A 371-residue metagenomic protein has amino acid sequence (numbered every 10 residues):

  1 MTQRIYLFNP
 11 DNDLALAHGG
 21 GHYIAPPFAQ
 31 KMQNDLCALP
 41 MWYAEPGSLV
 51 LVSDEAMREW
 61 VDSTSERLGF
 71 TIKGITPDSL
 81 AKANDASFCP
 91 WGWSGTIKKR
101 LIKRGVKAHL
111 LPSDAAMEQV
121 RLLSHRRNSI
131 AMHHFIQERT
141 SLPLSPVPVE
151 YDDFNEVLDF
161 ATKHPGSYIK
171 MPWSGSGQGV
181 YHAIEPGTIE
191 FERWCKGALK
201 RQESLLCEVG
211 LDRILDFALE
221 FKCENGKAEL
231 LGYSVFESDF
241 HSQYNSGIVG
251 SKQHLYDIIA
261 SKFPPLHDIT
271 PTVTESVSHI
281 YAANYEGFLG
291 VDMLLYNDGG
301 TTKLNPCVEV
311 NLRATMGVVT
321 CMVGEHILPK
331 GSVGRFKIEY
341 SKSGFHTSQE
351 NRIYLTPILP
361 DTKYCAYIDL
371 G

Functional and structural regions predicted by a protein language model:
Q30-L39, Y43, L51-D159: Conserved N-proximal alpha/beta basic substrate-recognition cap immediately N-terminal to, or forming the N-lobe
H133, A161-H182, R201-R213, V291 (+1 more regions): ATP-grasp fold ATP-binding core
V147-P148, G166-F191, F217-A218, F240-I258: Glycine-rich phosphate-binding loop of ATP-grasp-fold ATP-dependent ligases
P165, T188-Y244, L295-C307: Phosphate-binding site of ATP-dependent enzymes
R201, Q243-K303, S341-E350, Y354-L359: A long amphipathic alpha-helix within ATP-dependent nucleotide-binding catalytic cores
F221-E275, N311-K337: ATP-dependent carboxylate/phosphate-activation module, predominantly the ATP-grasp catalytic core and closely related
Y285-F345: C-terminal structural cap/anchor segments
L328-G371: Peripheral (often C-terminal) accessory segments that flank ATP-dependent C-N-forming ligase machineries
